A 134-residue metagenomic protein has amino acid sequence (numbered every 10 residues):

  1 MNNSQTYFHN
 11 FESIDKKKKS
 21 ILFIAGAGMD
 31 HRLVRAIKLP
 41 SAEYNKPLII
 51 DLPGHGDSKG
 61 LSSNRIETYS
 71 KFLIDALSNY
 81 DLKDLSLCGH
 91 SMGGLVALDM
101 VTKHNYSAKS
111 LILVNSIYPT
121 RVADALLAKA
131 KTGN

Functional and structural regions predicted by a protein language model:
M1-Q5: N-terminal cap/lid segment of alpha/beta-hydrolase-fold proteins
H9-K59: Conserved HGGG/HGGXW glycine-rich cap/lid loop of the alpha/beta-hydrolase fold
K16-K18, D81-D84, Y106: Active-site acidic short loop of glycosyltransferases
G28, S91-M92, I117-Y118: Short, flexible active-site-adjacent loop segments at beta-strand->alpha-helix junctions, enriched in small/polar
K46-C88: Active-site loop/oxyanion-hole signature of alpha/beta-hydrolase fold enzymes
G89-G93, A97: Gly/Ala-rich beta-loop-alpha elbow adjacent to hydrolase catalytic centers
L98, T102-K103, A108-N134: Flexible "cap/lid" loop of the alpha/beta hydrolase fold
